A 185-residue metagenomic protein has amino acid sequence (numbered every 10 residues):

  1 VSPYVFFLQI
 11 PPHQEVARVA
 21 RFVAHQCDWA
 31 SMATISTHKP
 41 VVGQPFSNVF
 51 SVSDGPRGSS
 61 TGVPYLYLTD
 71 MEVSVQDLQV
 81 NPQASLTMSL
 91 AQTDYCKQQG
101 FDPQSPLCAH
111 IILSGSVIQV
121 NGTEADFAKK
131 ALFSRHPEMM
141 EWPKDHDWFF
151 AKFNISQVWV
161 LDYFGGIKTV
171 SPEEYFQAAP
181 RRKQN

Functional and structural regions predicted by a protein language model:
V1-N185: Binding-site signature for planar aromatic cofactors or substrates
